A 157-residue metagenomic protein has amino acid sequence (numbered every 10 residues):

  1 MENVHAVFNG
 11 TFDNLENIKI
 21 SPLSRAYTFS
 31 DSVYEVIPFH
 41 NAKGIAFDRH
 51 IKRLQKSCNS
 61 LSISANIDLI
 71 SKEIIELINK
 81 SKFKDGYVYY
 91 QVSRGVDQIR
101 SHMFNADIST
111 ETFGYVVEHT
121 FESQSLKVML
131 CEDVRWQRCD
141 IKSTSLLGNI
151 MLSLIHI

Functional and structural regions predicted by a protein language model:
M1-E76, S101-H156: Helix-start/capping segments and mature chain N-termini
I78-K82: Phosphate/pyrophosphate-binding loops at sites that engage ATP/ADP/AMP, CoA/4′-phosphopantetheine, polyphosphate
F83-V92: Ordered, amphipathic secondary-structure segments that act as subunit-interaction surfaces in large macromolecular
